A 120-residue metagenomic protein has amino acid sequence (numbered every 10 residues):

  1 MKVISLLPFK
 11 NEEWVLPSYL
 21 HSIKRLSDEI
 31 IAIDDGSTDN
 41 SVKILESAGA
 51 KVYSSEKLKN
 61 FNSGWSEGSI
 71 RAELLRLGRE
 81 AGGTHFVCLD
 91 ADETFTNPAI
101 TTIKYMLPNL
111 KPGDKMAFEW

Functional and structural regions predicted by a protein language model:
K2-I4, E29: Cell-envelope/extracellular polymer assembly enzymes that use nucleotide-activated donors
N11-L26: Short, well-formed alpha-helical segments that are part of the catalytic scaffolds of diverse glycosyltransferases
D28-G36, A91: Short beta-strand/loop segment that forms part of the nucleotide-sugar
I33-E46, K57-L58: A conserved acidic beta->alpha catalytic loop
L58-R71: A short, glycine-/small-residue-rich helix N-cap motif at loop->alpha-helix starts within glycosyltransferase
G68-H85: Active-site nucleotide-sugar/metal-binding loop of Leloir-type enzymes
G82-T96: Short beta-strand-to-loop acidic/aromatic patch adjacent to the donor-nucleotide binding site
T94-W120: Conserved donor NDP-sugar-binding/catalytic core segment of glycosyltransferases
